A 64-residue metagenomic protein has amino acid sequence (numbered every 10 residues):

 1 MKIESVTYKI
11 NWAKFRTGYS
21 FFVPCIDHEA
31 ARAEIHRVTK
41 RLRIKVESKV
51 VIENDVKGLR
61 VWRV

Functional and structural regions predicted by a protein language model:
M1-H28: An N-terminal amphipathic alpha-helical segment
I3, A33, I52-N54: Intrinsic disorder/low-complexity signal
V6-Y8, A33, I44-V46: Sparse, context-dependent recognition of short Cys/His-centered cofactor- or disulfide-binding micro-motifs
N11, D27, K45-E47, I52: Serine/threonine-rich low-complexity intrinsically disordered regions
T17, R41-I44: Short, well-ordered coil loops that connect the C-terminus of an alpha-helix to the N-terminus of a beta-strand
I26-L42: A short, charged, amphipathic alpha-helix used as a generic interaction element across diverse proteins
E47-V64: C-terminal edge-of-domain segments
